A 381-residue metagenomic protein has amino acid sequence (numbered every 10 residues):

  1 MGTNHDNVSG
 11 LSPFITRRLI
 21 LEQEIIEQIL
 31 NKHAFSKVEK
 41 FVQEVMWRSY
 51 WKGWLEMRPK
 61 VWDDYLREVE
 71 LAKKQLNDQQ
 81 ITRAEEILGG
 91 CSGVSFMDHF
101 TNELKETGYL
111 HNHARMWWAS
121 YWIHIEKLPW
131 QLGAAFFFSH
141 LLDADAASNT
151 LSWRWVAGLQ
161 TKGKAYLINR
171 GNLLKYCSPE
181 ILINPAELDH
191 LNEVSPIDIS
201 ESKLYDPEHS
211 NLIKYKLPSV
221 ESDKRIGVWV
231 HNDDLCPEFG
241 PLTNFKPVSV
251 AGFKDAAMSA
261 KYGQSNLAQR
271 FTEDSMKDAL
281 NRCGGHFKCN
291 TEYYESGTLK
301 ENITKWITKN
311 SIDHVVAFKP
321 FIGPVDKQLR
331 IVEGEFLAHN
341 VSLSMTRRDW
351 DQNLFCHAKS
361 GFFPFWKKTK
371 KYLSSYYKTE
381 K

Functional and structural regions predicted by a protein language model:
M1-G53, M57-K73, G89, N102-E106 (+4 more regions): Trp/Phe/Arg-rich N-terminal binding region typifying the photolyase-homology
V8, Q23-I26, I81, M97-D98 (+1 more regions): Residue-level signal for cytosolic alpha-helical hairpin/rod architecture
E22, V38, G93, L110 (+2 more regions): Hydrophobic (often cysteine-bearing) scaffold residues that line and stabilize catalytic clefts of nucleotide/cofactor
L76-D78: Thiamine diphosphate
I81-L104: Helix-hairpin-helix/helix-loop-helix acidic hairpins
T101-G133, F137: Conserved catalytic-core segments centered on acid/base and nucleophilic motifs
H113-A119, A134-F136, T150-V156, R348-D351: Short, surface-exposed recognition loops or helix-turn segments adjacent to catalytic cores
L141-S202: C-terminal, helix-dominated tail/subdomain
